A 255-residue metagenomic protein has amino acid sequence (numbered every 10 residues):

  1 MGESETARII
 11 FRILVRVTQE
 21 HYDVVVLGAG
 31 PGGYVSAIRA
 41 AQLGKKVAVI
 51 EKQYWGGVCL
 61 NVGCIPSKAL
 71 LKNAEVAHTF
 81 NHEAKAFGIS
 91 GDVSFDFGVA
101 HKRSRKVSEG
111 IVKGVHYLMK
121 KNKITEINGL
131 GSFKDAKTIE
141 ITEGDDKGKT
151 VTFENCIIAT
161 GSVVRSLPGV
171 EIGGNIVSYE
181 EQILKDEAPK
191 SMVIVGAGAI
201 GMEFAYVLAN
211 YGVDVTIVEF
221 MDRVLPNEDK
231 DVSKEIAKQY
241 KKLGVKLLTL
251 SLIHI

Functional and structural regions predicted by a protein language model:
T18-G30, K190-V195: Beta1/beta-strand and adjacent pyrophosphate-binding region of the FAD-binding site in flavoprotein oxidoreductases
E20-Y22, I38-K45, I50-A188, T216 (+3 more regions): Glycine-rich flavin
V24-A48, F204-A209: N-terminal Rossmann-like FAD-binding beta1-loop-alpha1 element of flavoenzymes
G28-G33, G161, G196-G201: Conserved phosphate-binding and hydrolysis motifs of nucleotide-dependent enzymes
E187-F220, N227-E228: Rossmann-like NAD(P)H-binding beta-loop-alpha module
I253-I255: Conserved small/polar residues in nucleotide/adenosyl-binding loops
